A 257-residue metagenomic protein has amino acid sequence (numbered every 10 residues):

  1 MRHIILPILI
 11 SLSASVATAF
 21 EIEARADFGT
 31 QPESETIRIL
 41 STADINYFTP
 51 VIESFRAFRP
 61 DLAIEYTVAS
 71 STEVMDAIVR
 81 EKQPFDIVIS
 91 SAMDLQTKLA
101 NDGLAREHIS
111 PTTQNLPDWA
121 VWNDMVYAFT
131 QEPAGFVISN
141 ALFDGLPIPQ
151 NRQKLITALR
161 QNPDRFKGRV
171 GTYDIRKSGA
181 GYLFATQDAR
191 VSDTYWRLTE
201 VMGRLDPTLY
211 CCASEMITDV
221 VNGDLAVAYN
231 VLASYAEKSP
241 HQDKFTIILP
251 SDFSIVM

Functional and structural regions predicted by a protein language model:
I4-S15: Bacterial N-terminal signal peptides
A19-K98: Early extracytoplasmic/lumenal segment of secretory-pathway proteins
E35, P60-L62, Q83-F85, R165-R169 (+2 more regions): Loop/turn elements at helix/coil->beta-strand transitions in domains of secreted/extracellular proteins
T42, S91-Q96, A100-V221: Extracytoplasmic ligand-binding site segments that recognize negatively charged/polar headgroups
A63-S70, I89, L205-A213, L249: Short beta-strand-to-loop elements that line the ligand-binding cleft of bilobed periplasmic-binding protein-like
F85-S90, L209, A226-V231, T246-I247: Paired acidic/hydrophobic, glycine-rich loop segments that form the ligand-binding mouth/hinge of periplasmic-binding
D94-K98, V221-F245: A ligand-binding cleft/hinge motif common to bilobed small-molecule-binding domains
E215, H241-M257: Extracytoplasmic/periplasmic substrate-recognition and gating elements
